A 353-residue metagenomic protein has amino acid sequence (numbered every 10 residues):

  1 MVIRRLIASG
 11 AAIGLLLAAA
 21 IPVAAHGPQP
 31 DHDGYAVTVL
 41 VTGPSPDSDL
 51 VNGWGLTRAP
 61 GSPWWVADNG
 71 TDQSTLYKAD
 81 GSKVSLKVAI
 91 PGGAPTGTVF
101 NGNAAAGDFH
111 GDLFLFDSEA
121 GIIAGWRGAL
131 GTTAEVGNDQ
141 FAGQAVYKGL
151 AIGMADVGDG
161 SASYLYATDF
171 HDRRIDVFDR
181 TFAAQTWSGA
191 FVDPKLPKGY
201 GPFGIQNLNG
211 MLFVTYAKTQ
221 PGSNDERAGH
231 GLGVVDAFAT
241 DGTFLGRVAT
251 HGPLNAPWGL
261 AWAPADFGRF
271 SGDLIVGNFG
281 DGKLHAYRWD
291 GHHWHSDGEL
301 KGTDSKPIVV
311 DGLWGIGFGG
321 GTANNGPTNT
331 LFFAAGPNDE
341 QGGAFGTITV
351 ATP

Functional and structural regions predicted by a protein language model:
R4-G14: Sec-dependent N-terminal signal peptides
I7, L17-D31: C-terminal region of N-terminal signal peptides and the immediate post-cleavage residues of exported proteins
A25-P353: Sequence/structural signature of beta-propeller domains
